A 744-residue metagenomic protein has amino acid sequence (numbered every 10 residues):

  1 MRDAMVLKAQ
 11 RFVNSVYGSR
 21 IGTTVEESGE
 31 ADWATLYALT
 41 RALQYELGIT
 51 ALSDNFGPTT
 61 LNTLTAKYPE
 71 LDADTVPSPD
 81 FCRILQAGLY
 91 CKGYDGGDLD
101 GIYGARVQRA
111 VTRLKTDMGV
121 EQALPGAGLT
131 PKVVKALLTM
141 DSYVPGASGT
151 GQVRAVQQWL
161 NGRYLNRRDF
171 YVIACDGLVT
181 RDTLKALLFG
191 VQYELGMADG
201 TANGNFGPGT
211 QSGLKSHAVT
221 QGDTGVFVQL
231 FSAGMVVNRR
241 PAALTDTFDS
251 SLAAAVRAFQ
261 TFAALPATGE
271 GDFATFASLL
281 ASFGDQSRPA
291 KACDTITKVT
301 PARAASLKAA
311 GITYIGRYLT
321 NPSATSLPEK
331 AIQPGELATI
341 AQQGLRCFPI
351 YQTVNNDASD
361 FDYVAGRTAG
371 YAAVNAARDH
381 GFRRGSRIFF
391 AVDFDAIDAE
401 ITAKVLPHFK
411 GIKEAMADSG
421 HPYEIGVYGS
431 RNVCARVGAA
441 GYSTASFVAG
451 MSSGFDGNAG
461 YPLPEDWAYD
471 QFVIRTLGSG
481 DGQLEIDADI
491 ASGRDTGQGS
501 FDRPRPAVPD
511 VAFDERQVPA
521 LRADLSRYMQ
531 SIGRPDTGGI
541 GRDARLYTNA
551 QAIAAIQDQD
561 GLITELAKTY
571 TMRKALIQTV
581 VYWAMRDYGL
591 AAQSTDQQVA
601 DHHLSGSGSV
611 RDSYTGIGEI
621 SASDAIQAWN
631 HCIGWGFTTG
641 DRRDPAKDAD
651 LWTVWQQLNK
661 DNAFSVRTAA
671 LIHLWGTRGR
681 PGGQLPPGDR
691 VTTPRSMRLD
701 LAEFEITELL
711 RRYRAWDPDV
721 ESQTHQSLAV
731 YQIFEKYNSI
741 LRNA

Functional and structural regions predicted by a protein language model:
M1-S323, D641-K647, T707-L709, K736-A744: Cell-envelope/ECM-targeting effectors and their regulatory/trafficking segments
G88, F227, G234, A290-D294 (+8 more regions): Structural recognition of the beta-strand scaffold that forms the well-ordered cores of secreted hydrolase catalytic
R288-T295, V437-S531: Functionally critical loop-and-helix segments that line ligand-binding/catalytic clefts of soluble enzyme domains
K291-T295, A417-R436: Aromatic-lined carbohydrate-recognition surfaces of secreted/lumenal glycan-active proteins
L327-A396: Substrate-binding cleft of extracellular glycoside hydrolase catalytic domains
H408-D418, S443-F472, A600-R611, G618: Acidic, His- and aromatic-enriched active-site or binding-groove loops in soluble protein domains that engage sugars
P504-E565: N-terminal export signals and maturation junctions of secreted/periplasmic proteins
I540-I740: Catalytic glycan-binding domains that act on GlcNAc-containing polysaccharides
